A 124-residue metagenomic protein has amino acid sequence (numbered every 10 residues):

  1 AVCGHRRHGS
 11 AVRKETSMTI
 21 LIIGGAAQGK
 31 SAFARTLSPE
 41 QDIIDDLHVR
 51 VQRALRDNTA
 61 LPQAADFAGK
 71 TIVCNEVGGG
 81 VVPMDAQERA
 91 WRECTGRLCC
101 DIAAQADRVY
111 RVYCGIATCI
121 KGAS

Functional and structural regions predicted by a protein language model:
A1-S17: Short, Lys/Arg-enriched N-terminal segments with co-localized hydrophobic residues within the first ~10-30 amino acids
K14, L61-S124: Replace "adjacent to P-loop NTPase cores in ATP/GTP-dependent enzymes" with "adjacent to NTP-binding cores
T19-I20, D46, V51, G80-A86: Short, basic, glycine/proline-bearing loop/turn elements
T19-P39: Glycine-rich P-loop/Walker A and Walker A-like loops and their local beta1-loop-alpha1 context in P-loop NTPases
G25, E40-A68, V77: Conserved inter-motif catalytic segment of the P-loop NTP-binding fold
G29, R50-V51, I116-A117: Glycine-rich nucleotide phosphate-binding loop and flanking beta-alpha elements of Rossmann-like dinucleotide-binding
S31, R35, D57-N58, R92 (+1 more regions): Short amphipathic alpha-helical segment that frequently serves as the phosphate-/nucleotide-binding helix
